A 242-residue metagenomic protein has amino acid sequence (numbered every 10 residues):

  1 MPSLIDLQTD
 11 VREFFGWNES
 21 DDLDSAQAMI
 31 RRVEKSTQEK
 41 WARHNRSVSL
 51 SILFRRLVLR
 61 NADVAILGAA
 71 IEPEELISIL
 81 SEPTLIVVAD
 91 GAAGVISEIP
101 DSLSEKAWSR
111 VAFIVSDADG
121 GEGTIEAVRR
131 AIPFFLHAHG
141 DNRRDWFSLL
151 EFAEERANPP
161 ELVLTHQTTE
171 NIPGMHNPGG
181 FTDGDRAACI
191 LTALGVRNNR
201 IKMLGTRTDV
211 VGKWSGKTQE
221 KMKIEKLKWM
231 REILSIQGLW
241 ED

Functional and structural regions predicted by a protein language model:
M1-V64, P73-I77, V211-D242: N-terminal donor/sugar-recognition subdomains of glycan-related enzymes, prototypically the membrane-proximal stem
R43-H44, V48, R56-N61, P83-L85 (+1 more regions): Acidic/Gly/His-enriched mid-domain segments of enzyme catalytic cores or analogous surface patches that mediate
A65-I71, D90, H176-R186, N198-W214: Glycine-rich anion-binding loop/nest that anchors nucleotide
A69-E74, E122, P133-F134, K202: C-terminal catalytic "cap/lid" subdomain
I86-V87, K221: Short N-terminal micro-motifs specific to bacterial/archaeal maturation and metal-cluster initiation sites
I99, L194-R197, I233-W240: Change "in soluble alpha/beta enzymes" to "in soluble alpha/beta proteins
V163-L164, R200-G205, D242: A structural signal for short, well-ordered beta-strand segments and their strand-loop junctions that often border
